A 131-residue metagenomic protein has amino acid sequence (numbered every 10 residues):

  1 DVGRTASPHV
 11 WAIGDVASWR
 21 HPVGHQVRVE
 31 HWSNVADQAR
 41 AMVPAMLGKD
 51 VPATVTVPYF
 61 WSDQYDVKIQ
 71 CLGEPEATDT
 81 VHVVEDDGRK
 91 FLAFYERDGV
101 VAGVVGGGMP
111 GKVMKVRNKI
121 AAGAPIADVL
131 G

Functional and structural regions predicted by a protein language model:
D1-H9: Glycine-rich loop(s) and the adjacent beta-strand/alpha-helix scaffold that form part
S7, D79, M114-V116: Short acidic, gly/pro-rich beta-turn/loop elements at beta-sheet edges and active-site/ligand-binding grooves
A12-I13: A structural signal for the hydrophobic beta-strands that form the central parallel beta-sheet of Rossmann-like
V16-G111: Mid-to-C-terminal Rossmann-like scaffold of FAD/NAD(P)H-dependent oxidoreductases
M109-I126: A short, polar/charged loop-to-alpha-helix boundary motif
A127-G131: A short, charged
